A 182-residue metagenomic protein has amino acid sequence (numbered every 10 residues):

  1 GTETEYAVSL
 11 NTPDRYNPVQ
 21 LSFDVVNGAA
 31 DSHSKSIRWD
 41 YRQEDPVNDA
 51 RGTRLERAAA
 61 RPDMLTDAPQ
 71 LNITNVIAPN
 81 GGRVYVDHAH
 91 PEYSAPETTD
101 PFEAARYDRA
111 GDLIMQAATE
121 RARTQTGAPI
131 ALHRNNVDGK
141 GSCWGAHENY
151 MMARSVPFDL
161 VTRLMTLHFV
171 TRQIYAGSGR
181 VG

Functional and structural regions predicted by a protein language model:
G1-H133, S142, R163-G182: Terminal catalytic/cofactor-binding subdomain
N136-A153: Histidine-centered divalent-metal-coordination microenvironment in nucleic-acid enzymes
P157-D159: A short alpha->loop->secondary-structure connector
